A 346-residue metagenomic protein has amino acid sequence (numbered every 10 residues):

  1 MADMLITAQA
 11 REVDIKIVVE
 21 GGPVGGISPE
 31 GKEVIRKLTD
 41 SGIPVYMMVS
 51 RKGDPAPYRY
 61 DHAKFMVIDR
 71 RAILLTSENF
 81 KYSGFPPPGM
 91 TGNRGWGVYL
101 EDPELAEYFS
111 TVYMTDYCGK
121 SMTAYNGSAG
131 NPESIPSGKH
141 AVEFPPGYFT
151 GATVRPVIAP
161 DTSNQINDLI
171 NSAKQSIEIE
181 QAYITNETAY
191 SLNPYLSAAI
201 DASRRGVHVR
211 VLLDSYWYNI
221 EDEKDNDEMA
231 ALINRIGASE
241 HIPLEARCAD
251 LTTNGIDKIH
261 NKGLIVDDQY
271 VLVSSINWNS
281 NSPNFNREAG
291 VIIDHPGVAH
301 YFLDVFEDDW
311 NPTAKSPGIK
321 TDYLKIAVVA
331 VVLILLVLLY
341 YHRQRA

Functional and structural regions predicted by a protein language model:
M1-Y46, S50-A346: Charged, low-complexity intrinsically disordered terminal segments
